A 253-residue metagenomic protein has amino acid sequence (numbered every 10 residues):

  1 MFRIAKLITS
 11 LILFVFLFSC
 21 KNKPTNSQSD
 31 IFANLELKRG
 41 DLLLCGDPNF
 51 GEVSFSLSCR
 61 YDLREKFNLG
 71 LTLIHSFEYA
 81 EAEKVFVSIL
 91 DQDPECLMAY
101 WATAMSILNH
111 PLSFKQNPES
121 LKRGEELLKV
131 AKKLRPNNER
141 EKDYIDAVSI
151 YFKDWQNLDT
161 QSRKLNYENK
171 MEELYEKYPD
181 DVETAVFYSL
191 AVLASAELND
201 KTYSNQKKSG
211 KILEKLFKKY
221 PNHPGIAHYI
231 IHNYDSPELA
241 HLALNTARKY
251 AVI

Functional and structural regions predicted by a protein language model:
M1-I8: Bacterial N-terminal signal peptides that target proteins for export
L11-F14: Short, linear, compositionally biased motifs with a strong N-terminal bias
F16-S19: C-terminal motif of bacterial Sec signal peptides marking the signal peptidase cleavage site
K21-A227, E238-L239, R248-I253: N-terminal alpha-helical interaction modules that lie
I231-S236: Conserved short loop/turn motifs at secondary-structure junctions
L242-L244: Histidine/acidic residue-rich metal-binding segments in metalloenzymes
